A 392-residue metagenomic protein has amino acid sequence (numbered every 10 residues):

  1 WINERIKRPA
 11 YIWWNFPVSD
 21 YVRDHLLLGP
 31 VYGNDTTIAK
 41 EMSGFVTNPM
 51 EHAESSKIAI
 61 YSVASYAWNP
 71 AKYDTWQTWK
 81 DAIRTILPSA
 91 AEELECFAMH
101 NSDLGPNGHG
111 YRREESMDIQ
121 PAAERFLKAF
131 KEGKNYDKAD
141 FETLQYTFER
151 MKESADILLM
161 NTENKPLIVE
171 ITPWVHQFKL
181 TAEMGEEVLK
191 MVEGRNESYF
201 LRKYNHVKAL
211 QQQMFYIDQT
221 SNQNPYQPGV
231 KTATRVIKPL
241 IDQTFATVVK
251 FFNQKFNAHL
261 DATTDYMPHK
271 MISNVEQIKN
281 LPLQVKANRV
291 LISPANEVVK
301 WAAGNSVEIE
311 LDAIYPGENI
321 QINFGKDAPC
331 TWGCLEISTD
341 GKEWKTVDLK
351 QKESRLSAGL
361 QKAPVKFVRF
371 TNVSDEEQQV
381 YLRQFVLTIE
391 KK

Functional and structural regions predicted by a protein language model:
W1-K80: Catalytic-core regions of glycoside hydrolase
W76-N274: Catalytic domains of carbohydrate-active enzymes that cleave complex glycans
N257-S306: Glycan-recognition and processing domains
S293-I314, C330, S354-L356: Short beta-strands within extracellular/lumenal beta-sheet-rich domains
Y315-D327, F370: A short beta-strand element within beta-rich, extracytoplasmic domains of secreted/secretory-pathway proteins
E336-S338: Conserved Ser/Thr-centered positions that define the repeating blades of beta-propeller domains
K342-A363: Extracellular carbohydrate recognition and processing domains and analogous Trp-centered ligand-binding platforms
F370-Q378: Short beta-strand-plus-loop segments that form exposed binding edges in beta-rich domains
